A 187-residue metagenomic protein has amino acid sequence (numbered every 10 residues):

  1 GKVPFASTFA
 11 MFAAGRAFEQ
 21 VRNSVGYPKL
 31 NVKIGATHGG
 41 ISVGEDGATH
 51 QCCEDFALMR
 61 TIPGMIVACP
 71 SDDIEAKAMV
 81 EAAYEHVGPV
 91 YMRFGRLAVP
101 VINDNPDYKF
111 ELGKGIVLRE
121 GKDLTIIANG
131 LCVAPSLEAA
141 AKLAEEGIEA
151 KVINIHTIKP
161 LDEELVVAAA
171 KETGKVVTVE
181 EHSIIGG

Functional and structural regions predicted by a protein language model:
K2-T125, A150: Conserved thiamine diphosphate
V43-G44, G95-G187: Thiamine diphosphate
